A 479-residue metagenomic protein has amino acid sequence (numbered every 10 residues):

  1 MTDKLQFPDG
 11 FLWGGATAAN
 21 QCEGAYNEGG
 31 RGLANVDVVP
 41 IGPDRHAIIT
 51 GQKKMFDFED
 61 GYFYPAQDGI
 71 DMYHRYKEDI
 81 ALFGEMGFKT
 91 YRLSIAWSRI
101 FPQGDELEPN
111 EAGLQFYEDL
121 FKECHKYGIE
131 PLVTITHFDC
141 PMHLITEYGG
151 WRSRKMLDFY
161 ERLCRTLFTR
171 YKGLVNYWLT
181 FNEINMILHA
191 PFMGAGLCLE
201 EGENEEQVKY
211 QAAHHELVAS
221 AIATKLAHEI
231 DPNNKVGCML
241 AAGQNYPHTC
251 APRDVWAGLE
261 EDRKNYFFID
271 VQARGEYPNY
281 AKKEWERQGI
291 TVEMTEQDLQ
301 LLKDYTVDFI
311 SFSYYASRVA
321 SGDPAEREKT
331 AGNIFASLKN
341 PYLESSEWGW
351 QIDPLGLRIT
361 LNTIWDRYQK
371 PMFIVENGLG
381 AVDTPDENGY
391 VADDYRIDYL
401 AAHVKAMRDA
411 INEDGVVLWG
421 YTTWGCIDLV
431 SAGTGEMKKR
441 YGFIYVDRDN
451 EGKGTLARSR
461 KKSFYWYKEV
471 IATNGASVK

Functional and structural regions predicted by a protein language model:
T2-D60, Q103-D105, L114-K479: Active-site region of glycoside hydrolase catalytic domains
G10-L12, Y73, T90: A common structural microfeature
G61-R75, R152-K155: Active-site mouth loops of central-metabolism enzymes
G69-G84, P102, G113: Internal amphipathic alpha-helical repeat/solenoid segments
R75-A96, D304-I310: Catalytic domains of carbohydrate-active enzymes, especially glycoside hydrolases
K89, S98-I100, F138-C140: A short acidic, glycine/proline-enriched capping/turn motif at secondary-structure boundaries, especially helix N-cap
I95-P109: Glycine-rich, proline-tolerant flexible connector loops at the mouths of alpha/beta enzymes
